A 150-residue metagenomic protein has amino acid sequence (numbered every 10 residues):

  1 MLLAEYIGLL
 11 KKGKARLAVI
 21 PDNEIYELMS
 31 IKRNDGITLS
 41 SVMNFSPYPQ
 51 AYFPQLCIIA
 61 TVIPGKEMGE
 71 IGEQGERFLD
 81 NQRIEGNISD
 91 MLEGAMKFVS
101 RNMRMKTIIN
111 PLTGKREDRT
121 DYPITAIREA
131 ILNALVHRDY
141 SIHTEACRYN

Functional and structural regions predicted by a protein language model:
M1-E145, Y149-N150: Active-site helix-to-loop segments that bind/position phosphate- or nucleotide-bearing substrates and donors across
